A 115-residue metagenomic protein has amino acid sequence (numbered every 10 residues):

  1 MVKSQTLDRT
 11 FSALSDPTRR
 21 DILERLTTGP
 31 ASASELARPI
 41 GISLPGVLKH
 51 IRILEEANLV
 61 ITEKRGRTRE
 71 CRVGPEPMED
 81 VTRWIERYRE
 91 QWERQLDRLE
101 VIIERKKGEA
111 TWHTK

Functional and structural regions predicted by a protein language model:
M1-T6, R25-L44, I53-A57, I61 (+1 more regions): C-terminal regulatory/oligomerization modules of transcriptional regulators
R9: Interfacial catalytic loop of ABC nucleotide-binding domains
S12-S15, E24-T28: Short, locally clustered residues in the helix-turn-helix/winged-helix DNA-binding domain
A13-T18, M78: Short helix-coil-helix linker/hinge
R20-I22: Pre-recognition alpha-helix immediately N-terminal to the DNA-recognition helix within helix-turn-helix or winged-helix
K64-E70: Short, Lys/Arg-rich nucleic-acid/phosphate-binding segment
